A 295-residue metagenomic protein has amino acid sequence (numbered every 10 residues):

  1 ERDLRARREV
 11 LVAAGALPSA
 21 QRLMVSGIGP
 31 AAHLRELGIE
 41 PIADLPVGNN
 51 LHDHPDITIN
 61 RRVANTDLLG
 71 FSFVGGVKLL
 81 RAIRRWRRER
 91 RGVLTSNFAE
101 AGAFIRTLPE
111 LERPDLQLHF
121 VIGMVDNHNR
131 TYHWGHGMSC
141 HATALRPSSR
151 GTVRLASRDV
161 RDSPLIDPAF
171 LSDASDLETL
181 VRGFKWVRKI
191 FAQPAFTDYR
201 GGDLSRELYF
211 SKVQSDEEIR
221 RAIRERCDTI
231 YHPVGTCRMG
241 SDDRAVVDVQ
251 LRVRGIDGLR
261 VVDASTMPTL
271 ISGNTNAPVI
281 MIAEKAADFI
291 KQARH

Functional and structural regions predicted by a protein language model:
E1-R81, V93: Glycine-rich loop(s) and the adjacent beta-strand/alpha-helix scaffold that form part
Q21, V25, G29, R182 (+1 more regions): Short amphipathic alpha-helical face segments that pack within enzyme cores and frequently flank/anchor catalytic
D67, I83-P278, A286-H295: FAD-dependent oxidoreductase catalytic-site/capping-region signature
